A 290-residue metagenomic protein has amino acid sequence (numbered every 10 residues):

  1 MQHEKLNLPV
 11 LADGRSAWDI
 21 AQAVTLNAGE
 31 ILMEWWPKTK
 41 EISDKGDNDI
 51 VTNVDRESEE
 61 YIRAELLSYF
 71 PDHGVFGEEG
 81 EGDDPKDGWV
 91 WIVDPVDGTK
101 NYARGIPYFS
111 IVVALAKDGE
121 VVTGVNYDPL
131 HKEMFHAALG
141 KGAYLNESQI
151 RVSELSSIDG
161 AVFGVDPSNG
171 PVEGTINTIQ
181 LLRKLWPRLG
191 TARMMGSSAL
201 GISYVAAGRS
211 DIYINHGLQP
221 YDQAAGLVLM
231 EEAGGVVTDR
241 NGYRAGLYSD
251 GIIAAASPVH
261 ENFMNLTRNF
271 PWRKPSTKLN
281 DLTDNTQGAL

Functional and structural regions predicted by a protein language model:
M1-V96, N265, S276-L290: N-terminal subdomain of lithium-sensitive/metallo-dependent phosphomonoesterases centered on the IMPase/IPPase/PAP
A21, T25-A28, S58, G124 (+3 more regions): Small-residue (primarily alanine) positions within well-ordered alpha-helices, especially packing/interaction faces
L32, D55, L66, T99 (+6 more regions): Residue-level signal for inorganic ion chemistry
S43, D83-P85, D118, H136 (+2 more regions): Solvent-exposed alpha-helices and their adjacent loops that cap or buttress functional pockets in soluble metabolic
R56, E60, E79, P95-G98 (+6 more regions): Generic detector of well-ordered alpha-helical packing
P85-Y144: DPxDG-like acidic metal-binding loop motif
A116-E120, L130, L139-G142, S148 (+3 more regions): Short loop segments at secondary-structure junctions
R151-L290: An extended, acidic
